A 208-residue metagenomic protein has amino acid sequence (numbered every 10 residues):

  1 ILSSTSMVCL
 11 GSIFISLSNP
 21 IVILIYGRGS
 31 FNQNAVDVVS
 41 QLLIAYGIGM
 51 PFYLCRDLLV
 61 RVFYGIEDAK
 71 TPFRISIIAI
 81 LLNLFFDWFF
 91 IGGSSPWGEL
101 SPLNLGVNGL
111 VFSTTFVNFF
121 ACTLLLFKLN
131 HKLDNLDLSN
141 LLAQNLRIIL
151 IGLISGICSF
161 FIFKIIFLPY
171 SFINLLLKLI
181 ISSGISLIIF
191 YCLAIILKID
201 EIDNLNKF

Functional and structural regions predicted by a protein language model:
I1-F208: Membrane-embedded alpha-helical bundles of multi-pass transporters/translocases, especially carrier/permease families
